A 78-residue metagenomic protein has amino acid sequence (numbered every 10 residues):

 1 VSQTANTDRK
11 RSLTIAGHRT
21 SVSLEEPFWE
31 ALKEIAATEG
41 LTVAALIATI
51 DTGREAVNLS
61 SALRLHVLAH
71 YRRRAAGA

Functional and structural regions predicted by a protein language model:
V1-A16: A detector of short terminal or domain-flanking linear segments
T14-V67: Amphipathic, hydrophobic secondary-structure cores in small proteins
L68-A78: Short, solvent-exposed charged binding patches
